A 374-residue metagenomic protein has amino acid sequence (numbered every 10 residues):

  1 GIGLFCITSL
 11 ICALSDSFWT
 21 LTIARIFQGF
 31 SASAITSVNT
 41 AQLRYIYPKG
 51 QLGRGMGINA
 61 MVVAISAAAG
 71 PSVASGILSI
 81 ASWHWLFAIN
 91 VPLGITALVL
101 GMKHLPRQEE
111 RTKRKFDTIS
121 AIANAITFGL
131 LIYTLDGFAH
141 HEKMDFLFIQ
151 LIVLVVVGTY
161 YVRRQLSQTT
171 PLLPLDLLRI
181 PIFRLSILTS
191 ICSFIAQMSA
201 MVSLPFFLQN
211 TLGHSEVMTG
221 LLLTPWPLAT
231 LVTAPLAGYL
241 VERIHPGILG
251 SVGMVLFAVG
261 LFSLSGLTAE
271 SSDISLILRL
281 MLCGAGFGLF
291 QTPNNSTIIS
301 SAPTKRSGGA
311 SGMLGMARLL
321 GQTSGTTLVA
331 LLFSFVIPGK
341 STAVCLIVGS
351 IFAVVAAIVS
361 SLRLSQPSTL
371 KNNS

Functional and structural regions predicted by a protein language model:
G1-I119, T304, M316: Helix-loop-helix hairpins in multi-pass membrane proteins, especially solute transporters
I2, T8, F30-S31, N39 (+6 more regions): 12-transmembrane solute porter fold
A13-D16, Y45-P48, L78-A81, D136 (+6 more regions): Membrane-helix boundary and inter-helical linker elements of multi-pass secondary transporters
S37, I58, V63-S75, F128 (+3 more regions): Glycine/proline-centered helix-kink
G50, L98-F128, H141-E142, L166-P181 (+3 more regions): Flexible interhelical linker loops that connect adjacent transmembrane helices in multi-pass membrane transporters
V91-E109, A125-G137, V153-Q168, A356-L364: C-terminal membrane-cytosol helix-exit motif in multi-pass small-molecule transporters
